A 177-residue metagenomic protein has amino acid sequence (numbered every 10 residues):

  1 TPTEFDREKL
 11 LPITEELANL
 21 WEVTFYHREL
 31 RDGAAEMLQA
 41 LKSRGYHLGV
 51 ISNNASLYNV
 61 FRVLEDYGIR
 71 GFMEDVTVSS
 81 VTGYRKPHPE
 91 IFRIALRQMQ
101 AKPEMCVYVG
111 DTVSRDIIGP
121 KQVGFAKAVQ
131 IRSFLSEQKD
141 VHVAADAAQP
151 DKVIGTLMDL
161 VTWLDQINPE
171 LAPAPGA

Functional and structural regions predicted by a protein language model:
T1, I13-F25, Y58-V60, L64: Hydrophobic alpha-helical core bundles mediating ligand binding, dimerization, or RNAP-core interactions
T1-R7: Helix-loop "lid/cap" segments that line or gate small-molecule binding pockets
R7, L11, D151-I154: Low-complexity, intrinsically disordered regions enriched in charged/polar residues
K9-P12, N19-L48: Short, acidic loop-to-helix structural element flanking the phosphoryl-transfer center in phosphate-processing enzymes
A35, Q39-A40, H47, I51 (+1 more regions): Asp-based, Mg2+/Mn2+-dependent phosphohydrolase catalytic module
